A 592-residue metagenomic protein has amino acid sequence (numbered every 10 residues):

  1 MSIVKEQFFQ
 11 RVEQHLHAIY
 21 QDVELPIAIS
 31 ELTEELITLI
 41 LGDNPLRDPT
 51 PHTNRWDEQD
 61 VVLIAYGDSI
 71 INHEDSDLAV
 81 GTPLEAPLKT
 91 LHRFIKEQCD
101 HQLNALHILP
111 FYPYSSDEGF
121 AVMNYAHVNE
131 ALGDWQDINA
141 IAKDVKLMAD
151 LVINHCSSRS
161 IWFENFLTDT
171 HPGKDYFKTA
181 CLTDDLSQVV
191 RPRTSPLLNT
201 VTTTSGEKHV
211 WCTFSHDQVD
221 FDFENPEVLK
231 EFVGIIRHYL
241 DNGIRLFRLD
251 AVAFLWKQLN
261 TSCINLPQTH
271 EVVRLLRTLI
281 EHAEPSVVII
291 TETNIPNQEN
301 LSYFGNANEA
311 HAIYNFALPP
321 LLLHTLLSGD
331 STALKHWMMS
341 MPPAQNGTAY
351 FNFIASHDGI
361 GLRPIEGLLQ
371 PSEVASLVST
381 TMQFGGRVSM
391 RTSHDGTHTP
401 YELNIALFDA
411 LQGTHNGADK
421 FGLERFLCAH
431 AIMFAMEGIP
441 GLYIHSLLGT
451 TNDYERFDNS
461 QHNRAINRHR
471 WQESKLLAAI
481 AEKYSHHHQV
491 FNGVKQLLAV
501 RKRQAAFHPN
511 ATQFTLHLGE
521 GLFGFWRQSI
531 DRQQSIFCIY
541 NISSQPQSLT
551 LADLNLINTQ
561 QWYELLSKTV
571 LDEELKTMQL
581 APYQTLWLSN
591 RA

Functional and structural regions predicted by a protein language model:
S2-A592: Active-site and adjacent substrate-binding regions of carbohydrate-active enzymes
